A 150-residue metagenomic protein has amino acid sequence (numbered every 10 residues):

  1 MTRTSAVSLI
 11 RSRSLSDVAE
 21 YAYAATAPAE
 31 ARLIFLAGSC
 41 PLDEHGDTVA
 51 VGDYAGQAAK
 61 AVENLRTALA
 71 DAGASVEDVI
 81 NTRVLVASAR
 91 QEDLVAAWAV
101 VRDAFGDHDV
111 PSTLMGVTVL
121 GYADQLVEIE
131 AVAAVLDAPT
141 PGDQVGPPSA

Functional and structural regions predicted by a protein language model:
M1-E63, T67-A72, E77-I80, V86-A150: N-terminal presequence-like segments and the immediate start of the first folded domain
